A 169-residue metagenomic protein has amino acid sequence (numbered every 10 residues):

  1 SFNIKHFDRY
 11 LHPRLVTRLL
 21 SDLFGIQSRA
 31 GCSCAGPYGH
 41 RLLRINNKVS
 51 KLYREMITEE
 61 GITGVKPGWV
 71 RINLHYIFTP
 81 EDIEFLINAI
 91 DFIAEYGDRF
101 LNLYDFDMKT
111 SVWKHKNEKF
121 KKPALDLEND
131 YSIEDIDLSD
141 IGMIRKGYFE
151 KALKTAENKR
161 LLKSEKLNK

Functional and structural regions predicted by a protein language model:
S1-K169: Non-catalytic terminal extensions of PLP-dependent enzymes
